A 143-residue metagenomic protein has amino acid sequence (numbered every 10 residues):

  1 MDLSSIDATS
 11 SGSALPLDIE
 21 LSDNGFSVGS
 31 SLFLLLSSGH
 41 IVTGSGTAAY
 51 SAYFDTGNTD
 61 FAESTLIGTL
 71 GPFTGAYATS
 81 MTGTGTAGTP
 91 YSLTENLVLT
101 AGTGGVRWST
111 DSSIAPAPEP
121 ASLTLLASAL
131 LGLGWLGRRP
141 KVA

Functional and structural regions predicted by a protein language model:
M1-A101: Extracellular or exported targeting regions of proteins
G102-L130: Short, threonine-centered small-residue motifs that mark membrane-proximal processing/anchoring sites and TM-junction
L123-A143: C-terminal cell-surface anchoring/sorting signal
